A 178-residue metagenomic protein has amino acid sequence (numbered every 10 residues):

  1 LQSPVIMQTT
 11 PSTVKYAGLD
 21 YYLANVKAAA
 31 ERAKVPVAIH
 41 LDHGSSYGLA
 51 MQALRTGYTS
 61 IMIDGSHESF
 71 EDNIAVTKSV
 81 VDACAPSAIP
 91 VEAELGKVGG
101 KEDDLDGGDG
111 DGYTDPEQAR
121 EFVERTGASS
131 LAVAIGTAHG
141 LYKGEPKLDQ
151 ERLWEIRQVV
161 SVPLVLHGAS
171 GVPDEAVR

Functional and structural regions predicted by a protein language model:
L1-Q8, S12, D20-P36, G44-L166 (+1 more regions): Alpha/beta enzyme core
A17: Metal-cofactor-binding active-site regions of metalloenzymes
A169: Structured beta-strand/loop patches that form or line metal/cofactor-binding pockets in enzymes
